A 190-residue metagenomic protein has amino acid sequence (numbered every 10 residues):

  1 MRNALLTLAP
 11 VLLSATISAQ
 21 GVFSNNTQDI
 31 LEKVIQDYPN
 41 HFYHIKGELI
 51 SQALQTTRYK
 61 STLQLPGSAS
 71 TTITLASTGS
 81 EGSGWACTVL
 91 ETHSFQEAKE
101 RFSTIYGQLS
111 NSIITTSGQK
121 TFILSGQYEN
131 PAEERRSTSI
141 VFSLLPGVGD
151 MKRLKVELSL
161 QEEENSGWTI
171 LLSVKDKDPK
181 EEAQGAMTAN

Functional and structural regions predicted by a protein language model:
M1-N25: Bacterial Sec-dependent N-terminal signal peptides
A4-T7, V11-L12, Q64, T74 (+2 more regions): Acidic/proline-rich low-complexity IDRs
A9-V11, A15, S77, A132 (+2 more regions): Generic marker of residues within folded, mature protein domains
Q20-S83, M187-N190: N-terminal leader/targeting segments
T27-I35, A98-L109, L172: Generic hydrophobic, helix-prone segments enriched in Leu/Val/Ile
A69-E133: Long, charged/polar, surface-exposed segments that mediate recognition or autoinhibition
Q108-A189: A charged, solvent-exposed segment within the mature domains of Sec-exported extracytoplasmic proteins
